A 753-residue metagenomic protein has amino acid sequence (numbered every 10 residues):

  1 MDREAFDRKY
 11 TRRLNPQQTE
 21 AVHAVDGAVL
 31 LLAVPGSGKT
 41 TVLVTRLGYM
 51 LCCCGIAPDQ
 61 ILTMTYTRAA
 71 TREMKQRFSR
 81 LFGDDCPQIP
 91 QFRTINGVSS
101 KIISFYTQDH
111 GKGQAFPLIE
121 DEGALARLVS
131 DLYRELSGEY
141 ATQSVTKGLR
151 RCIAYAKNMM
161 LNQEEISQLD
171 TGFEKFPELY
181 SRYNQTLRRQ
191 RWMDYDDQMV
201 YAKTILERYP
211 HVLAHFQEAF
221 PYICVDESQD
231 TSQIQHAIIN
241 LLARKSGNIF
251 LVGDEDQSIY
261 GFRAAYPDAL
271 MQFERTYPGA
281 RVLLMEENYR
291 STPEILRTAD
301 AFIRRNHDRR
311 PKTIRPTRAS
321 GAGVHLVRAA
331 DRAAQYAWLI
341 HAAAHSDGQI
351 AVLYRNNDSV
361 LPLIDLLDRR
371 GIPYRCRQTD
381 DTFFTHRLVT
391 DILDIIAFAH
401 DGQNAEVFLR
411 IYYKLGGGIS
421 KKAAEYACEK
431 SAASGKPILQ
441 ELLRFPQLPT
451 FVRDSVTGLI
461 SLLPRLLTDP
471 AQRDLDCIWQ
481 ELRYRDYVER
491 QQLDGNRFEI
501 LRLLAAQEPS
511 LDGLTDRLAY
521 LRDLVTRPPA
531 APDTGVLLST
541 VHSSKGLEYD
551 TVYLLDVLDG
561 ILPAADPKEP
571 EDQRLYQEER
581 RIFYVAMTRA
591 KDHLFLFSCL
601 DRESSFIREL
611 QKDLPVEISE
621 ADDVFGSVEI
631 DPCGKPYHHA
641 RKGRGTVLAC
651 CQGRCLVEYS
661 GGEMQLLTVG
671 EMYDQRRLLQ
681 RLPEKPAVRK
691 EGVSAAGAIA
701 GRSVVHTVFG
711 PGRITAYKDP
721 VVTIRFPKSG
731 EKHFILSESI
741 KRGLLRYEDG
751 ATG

Functional and structural regions predicted by a protein language model:
M1-K112, A214, R297-D300: P-loop NTPase Walker
R3, D7, R12-H23, G27-G38 (+6 more regions): Conserved helicase NTPase motor core
A24-V25, P87-P90, Q108-D197, N288: ATP-hydrolysis module of ASCE/P-loop NTPase motor domains, specifically the Walker B Asp-Glu catalytic pair
P35-L43, L47, P278-R281, E286-P373 (+1 more regions): Helicase P-loop NTPase motor core
S320-G321, A344-A471, R485-E489: ATPase/helicase motor core of nucleic-acid motors
R444-S543, L547-T551, I561-A564, K591-F597 (+2 more regions): Accessory C-terminal helicase-associated subdomains
L518, V557-E663, V669, Y673-D719 (+3 more regions): C-terminal accessory regions
